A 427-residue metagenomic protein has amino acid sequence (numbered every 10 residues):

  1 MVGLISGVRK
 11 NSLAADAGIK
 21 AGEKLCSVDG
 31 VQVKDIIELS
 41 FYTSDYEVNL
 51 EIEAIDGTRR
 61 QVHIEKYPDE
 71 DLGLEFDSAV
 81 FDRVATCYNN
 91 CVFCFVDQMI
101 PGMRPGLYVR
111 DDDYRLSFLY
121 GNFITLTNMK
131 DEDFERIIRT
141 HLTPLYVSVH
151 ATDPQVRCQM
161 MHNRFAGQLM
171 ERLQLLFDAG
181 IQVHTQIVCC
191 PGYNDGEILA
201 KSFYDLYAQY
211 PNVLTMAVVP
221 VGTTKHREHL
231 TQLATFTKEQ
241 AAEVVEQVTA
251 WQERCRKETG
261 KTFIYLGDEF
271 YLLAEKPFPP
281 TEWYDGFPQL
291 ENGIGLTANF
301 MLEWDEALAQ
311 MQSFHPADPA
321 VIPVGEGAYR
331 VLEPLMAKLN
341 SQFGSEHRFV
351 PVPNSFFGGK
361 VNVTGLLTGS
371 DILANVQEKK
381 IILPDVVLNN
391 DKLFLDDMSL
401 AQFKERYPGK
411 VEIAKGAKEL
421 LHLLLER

Functional and structural regions predicted by a protein language model:
M1-R9: PDZ/PDZ-like groove recognition
L4, E275-R427: Radical SAM enzyme core and accessory elements
A14-K34: Conserved PDZ fold ligand-binding element
S27-E51: PDZ domains, with a preference for the canonical peptide-binding region formed by the helix
G57-R59, K66-N212, G222-W251: Conserved Radical SAM active-site core
P144-Y146, Q182-H184, T215-A217, F263-Y265 (+1 more regions): Structural preference for beta-strand elements that scaffold enzyme active sites
T185, V218, L266, F349-P351 (+1 more regions): A structural preference for short, hydrophobic beta-strand core positions in alpha/beta folds
Y193, L214-E239, T259-E282, N354-G359: Flexible glycine/acidic-rich beta-alpha junction loops that bind and position SAM and/or redox cofactors in anaerobic
